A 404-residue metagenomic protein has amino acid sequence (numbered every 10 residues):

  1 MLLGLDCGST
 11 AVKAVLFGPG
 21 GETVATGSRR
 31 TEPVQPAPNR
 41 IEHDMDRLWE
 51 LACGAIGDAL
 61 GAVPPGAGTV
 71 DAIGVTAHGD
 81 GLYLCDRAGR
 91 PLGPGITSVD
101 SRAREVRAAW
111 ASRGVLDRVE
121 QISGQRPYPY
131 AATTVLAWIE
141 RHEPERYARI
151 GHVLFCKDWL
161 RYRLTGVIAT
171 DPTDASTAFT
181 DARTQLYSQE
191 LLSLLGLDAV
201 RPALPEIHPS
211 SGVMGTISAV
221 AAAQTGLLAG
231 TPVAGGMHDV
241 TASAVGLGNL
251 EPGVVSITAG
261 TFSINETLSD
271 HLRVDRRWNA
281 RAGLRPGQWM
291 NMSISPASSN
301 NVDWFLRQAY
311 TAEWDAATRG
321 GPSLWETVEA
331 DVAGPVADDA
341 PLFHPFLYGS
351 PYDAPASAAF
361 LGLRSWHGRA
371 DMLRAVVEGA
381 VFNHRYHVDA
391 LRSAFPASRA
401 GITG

Functional and structural regions predicted by a protein language model:
M1-P94, Q121, R149, A222-A223 (+2 more regions): N-terminal glycine/serine-rich phosphate-binding loop of ATP-dependent small-molecule kinases, especially carbohydrate
L2-L5, A111-G124, P129, T134-A169 (+5 more regions): Active-site core segments that coordinate phosphate-bearing ligands/cofactors across diverse enzyme families
G21, D44, I73, D100 (+3 more regions): Residue-level signal for inorganic ion chemistry
P36-R40, G93-I96, A282-M292: Short beta-alpha connecting loops at secondary-structure transitions that line or flank enzyme active sites
G61-S98, R126-A132, R161-D181, E206-S211: Short beta-strand-loop/turn "lid" adjacent to the catalytic site in phosphate-handling enzymes
L84, E105-A109, S243-V245: Pocket-flanking alpha-helical
I96, D100-R113: Short alpha-helix plus adjacent loop in nuclease-associated cores
G196-P209: A conserved helix-loop-beta module that forms one wall/lid of the active-site cleft in ATP-utilizing catalytic domains
